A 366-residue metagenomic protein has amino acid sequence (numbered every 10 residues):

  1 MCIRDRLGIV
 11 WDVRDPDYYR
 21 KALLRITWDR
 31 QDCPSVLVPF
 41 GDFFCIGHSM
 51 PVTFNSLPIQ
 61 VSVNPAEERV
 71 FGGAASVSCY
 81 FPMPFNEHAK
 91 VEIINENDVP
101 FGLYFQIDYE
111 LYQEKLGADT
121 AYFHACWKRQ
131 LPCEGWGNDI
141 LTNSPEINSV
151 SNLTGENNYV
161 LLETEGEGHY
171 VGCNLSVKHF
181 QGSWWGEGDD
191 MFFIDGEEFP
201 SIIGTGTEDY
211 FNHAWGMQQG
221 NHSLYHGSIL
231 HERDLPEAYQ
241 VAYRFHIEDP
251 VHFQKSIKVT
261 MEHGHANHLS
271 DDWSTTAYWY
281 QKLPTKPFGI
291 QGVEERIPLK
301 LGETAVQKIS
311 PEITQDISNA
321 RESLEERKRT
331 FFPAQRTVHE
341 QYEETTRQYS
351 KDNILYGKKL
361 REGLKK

Functional and structural regions predicted by a protein language model:
R4-N319: Beta-strand-centric surfaces of beta-sandwich/beta-rich domains
D98, N319-E322, L355, K365: Low-complexity, compositionally biased segments
T120, E156, H222, T275 (+4 more regions): Generic intrinsically disordered, low-complexity segments enriched for polar/acidic and small residues
I309-Q341: Charged/polar low-complexity intrinsically disordered segments, enriched in acidic residues
F332-Q335, H339-K366: Extended amphipathic alpha-helical heptad-repeat regions
